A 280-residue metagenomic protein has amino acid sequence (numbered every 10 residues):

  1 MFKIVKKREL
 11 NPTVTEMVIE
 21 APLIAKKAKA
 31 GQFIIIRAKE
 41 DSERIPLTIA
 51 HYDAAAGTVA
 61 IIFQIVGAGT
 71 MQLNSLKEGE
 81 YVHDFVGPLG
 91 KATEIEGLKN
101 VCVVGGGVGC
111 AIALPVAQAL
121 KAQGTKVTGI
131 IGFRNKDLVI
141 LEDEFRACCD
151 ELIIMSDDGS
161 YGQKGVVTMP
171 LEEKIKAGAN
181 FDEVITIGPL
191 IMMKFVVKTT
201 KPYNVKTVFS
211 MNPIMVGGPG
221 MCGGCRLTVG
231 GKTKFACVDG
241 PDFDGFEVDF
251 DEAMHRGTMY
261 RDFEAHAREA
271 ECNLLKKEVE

Functional and structural regions predicted by a protein language model:
M1-E78: Ferredoxin-reductase
K6, H51, I154-S156, F209 (+1 more regions): Structural signal for conserved beta-strand scaffold positions within catalytic alpha/beta enzyme cores
I36, D84-F85, L227: A generic structural signal for residues embedded in beta-strands
S42-H51, L89-K99, C237: Short, Lys/Arg- and Gly-enriched loop/turn segments at beta-strand edges
M71-V216: FNR/FR-type flavoprotein reductase catalytic core
I112, L190-I191, N212-D242, A270-L275: Local cysteine-cluster metal-coordination motifs and their immediate loop/turn environment, predominantly Fe-S cluster
F235-D239, F243-E280: Short Fe-S-cluster ligation motifs
